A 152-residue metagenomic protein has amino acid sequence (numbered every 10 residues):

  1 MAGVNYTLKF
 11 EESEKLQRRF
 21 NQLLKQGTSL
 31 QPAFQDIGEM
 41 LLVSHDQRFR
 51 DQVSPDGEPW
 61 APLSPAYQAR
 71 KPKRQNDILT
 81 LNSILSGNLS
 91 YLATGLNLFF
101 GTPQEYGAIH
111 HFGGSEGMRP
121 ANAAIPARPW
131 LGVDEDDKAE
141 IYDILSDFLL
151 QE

Functional and structural regions predicted by a protein language model:
M1-E152: Short, Lys/Arg-rich flexible segments
